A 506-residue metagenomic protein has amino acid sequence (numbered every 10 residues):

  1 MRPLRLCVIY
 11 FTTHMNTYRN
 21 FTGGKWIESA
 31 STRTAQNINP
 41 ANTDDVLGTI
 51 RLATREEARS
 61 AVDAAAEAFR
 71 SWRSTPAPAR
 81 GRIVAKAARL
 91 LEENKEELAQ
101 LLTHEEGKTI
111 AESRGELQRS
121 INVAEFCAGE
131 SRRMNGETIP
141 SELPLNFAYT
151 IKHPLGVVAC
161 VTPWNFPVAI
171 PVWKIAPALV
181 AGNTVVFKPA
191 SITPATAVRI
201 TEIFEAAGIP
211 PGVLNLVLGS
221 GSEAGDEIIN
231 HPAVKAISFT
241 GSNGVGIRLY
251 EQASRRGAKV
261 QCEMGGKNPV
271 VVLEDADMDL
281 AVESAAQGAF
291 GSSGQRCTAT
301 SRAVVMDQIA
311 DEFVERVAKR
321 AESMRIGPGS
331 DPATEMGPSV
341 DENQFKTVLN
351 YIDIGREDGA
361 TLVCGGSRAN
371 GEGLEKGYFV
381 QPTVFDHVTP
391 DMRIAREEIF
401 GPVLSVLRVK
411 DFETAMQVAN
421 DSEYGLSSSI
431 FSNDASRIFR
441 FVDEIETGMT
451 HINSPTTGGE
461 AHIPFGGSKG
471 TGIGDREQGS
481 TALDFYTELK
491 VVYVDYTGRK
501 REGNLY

Functional and structural regions predicted by a protein language model:
M1-C7, H14: Short, low-complexity, charge-dense intrinsically disordered segments
F11-N42: Hydrophobic face of amphipathic alpha-helices that form TPR/SEL1-like repeat modules and related alpha-solenoid
T43-G48, V234, V271, R325 (+2 more regions): Conserved C-terminal structural/oligomerization subdomain of aldehyde/semialdehyde dehydrogenase
T43-M134, L145: Glycine-rich loop-to-alpha-helix module at the N-terminal edge of alpha/beta enzyme cores
D44, R80, L102, A124 (+9 more regions): Residue-level signal for inorganic ion chemistry
L47-A53, E67-S74, C160, V270-L273 (+5 more regions): Short, well-ordered beta-strand elements within core beta-sheets of diverse protein domains
G136-L280, V409: Rossmann-like NAD(P) dinucleotide-binding subdomain of oxidoreductase/dehydrogenase enzymes
A236, G244-T389, V418, I452 (+1 more regions): ALDH superfamily catalytic-core signature
